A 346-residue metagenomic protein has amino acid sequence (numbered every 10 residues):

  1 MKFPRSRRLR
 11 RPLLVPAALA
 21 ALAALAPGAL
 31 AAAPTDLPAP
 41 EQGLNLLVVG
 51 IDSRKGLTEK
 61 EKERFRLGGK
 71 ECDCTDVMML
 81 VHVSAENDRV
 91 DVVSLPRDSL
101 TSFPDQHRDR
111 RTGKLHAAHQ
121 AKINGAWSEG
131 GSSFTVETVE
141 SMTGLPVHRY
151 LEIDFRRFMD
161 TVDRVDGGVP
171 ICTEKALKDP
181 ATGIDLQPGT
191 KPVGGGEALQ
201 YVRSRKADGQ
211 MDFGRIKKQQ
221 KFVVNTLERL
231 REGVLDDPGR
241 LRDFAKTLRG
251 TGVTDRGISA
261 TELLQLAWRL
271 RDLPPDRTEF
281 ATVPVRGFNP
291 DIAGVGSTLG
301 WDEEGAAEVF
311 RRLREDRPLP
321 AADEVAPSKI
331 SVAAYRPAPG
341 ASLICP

Functional and structural regions predicted by a protein language model:
K2-A18, P27-P346: Non-catalytic, solvent-exposed segments at the cell envelope interface
